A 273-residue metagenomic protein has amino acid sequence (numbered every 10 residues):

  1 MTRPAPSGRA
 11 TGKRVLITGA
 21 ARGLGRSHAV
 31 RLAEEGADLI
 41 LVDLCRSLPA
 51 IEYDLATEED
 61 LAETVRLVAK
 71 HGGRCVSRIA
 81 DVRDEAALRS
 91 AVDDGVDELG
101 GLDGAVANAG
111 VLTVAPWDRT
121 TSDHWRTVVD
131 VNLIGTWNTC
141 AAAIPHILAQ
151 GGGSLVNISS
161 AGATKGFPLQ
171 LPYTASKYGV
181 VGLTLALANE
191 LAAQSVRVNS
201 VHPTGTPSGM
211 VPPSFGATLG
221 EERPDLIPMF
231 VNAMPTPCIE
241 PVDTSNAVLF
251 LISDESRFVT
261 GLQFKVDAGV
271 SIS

Functional and structural regions predicted by a protein language model:
T2-A5, K165, F230, P235 (+2 more regions): Short C-terminal tail/terminal secondary-structure segment of NAD(P)H-dependent dehydrogenase/reductase domains
S7-I40: Canonical Rossmann dinucleotide-binding motif of NAD(H)/NADP(H)-dependent dehydrogenases/reductases, specifically
V68, P116-W117, T121-V129, P228: Substrate-binding pocket helix/loop in short-chain dehydrogenase/reductase
C140, S176, T184: Active-site helix of classical SDR
S160: Residue(s) in the substrate-gating loop at a strand-loop-helix junction that position the organic substrate next
A192, R197, V259-G261: Short, small/polar-rich loop/turn modules that mediate ligand/substrate recognition or access, typified
N232-T244: A conserved structural motif in NAD(P)-dependent oxidoreductases
